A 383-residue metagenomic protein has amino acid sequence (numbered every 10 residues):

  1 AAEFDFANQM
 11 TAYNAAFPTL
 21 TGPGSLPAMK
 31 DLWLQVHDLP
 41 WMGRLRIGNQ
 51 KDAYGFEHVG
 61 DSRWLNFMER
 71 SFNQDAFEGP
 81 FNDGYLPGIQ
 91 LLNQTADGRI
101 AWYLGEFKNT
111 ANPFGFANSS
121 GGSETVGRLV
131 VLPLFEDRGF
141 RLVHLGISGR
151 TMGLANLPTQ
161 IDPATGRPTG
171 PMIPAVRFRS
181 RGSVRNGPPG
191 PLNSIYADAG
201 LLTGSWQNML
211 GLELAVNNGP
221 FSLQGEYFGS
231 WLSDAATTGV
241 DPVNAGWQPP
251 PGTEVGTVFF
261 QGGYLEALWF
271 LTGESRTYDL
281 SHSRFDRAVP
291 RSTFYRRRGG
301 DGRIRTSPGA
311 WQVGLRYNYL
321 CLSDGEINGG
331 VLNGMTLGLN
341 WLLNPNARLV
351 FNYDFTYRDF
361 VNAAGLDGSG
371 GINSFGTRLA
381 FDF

Functional and structural regions predicted by a protein language model:
A1-A155, I161-D162, F259-R305, A310-G325 (+1 more regions): Outer membrane beta-barrel
F17-G22, V36, R141, G149 (+1 more regions): Outer-membrane beta-barrel pore domains
